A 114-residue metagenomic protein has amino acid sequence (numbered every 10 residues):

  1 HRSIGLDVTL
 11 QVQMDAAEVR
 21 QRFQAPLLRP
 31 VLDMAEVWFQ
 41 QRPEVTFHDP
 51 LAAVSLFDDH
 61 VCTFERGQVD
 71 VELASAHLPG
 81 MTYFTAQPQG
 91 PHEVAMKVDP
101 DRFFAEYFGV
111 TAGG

Functional and structural regions predicted by a protein language model:
H1-G114: Conformational coupling and interaction surfaces
